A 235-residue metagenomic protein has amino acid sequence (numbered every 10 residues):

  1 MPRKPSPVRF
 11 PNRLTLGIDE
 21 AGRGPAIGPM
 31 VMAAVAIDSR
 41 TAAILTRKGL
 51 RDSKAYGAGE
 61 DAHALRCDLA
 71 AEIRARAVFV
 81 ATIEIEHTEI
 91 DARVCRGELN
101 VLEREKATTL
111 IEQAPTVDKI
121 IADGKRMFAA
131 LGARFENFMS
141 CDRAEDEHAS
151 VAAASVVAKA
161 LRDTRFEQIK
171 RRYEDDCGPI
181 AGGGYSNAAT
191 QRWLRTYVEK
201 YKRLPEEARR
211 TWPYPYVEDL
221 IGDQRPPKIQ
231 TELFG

Functional and structural regions predicted by a protein language model:
M1-G235: RNase H-like, Mg2+-dependent phosphodiesterase core, and more generally RNA phosphate-backbone-engaging helix-loop
